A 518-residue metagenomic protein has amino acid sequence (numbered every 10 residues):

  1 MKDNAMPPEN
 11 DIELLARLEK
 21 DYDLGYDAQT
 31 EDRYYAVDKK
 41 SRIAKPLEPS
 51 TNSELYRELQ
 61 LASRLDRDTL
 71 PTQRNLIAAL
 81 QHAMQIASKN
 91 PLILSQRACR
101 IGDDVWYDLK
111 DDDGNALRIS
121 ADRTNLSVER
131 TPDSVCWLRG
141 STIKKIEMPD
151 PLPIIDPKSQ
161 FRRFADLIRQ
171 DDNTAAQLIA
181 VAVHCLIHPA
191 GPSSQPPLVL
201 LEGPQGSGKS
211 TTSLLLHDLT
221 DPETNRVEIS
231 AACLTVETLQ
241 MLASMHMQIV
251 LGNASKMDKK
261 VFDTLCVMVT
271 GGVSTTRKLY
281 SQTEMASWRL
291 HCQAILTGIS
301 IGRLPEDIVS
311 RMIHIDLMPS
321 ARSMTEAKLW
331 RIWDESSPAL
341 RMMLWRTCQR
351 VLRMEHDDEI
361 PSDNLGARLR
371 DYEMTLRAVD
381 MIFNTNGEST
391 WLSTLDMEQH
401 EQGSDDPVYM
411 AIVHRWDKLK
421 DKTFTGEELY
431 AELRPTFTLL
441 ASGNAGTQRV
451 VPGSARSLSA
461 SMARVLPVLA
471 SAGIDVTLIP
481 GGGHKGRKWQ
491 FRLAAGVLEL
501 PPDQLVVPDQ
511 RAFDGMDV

Functional and structural regions predicted by a protein language model:
M1-P153, N173, M241-L242, M342 (+4 more regions): N-terminal nucleic-acid engagement/recognition segments and initiation subdomains in replication, restriction
N10, D21-K45, S50-E54, E58 (+5 more regions): DNA transaction DNA-binding modules
K40, E129-S244, D357, Y372: P-loop NTPase catalytic core of nucleic-acid-dependent motor ATPases
P196, T224, M245-M247, L290-Q293 (+2 more regions): Short glycine-/polar-rich loops that comprise or flank the Walker A/P-loop and associated switch/sensor motifs
D221, F262-A286: Conserved catalytic/switch belt of AAA+ P-loop NTPases
L239-L242, K278-L296: AAA+/SF3 P-loop NTPase mechanochemical coupling elements
Q248-V269, S300-S310: Conserved AAA+/SF3 P-loop NTPase catalytic/coupling segment centered on the Walker-B
L304-R322: A short helix-turn-beta junction within AAA+ P-loop NTPase domains corresponding to the substrate/partner-engaging
